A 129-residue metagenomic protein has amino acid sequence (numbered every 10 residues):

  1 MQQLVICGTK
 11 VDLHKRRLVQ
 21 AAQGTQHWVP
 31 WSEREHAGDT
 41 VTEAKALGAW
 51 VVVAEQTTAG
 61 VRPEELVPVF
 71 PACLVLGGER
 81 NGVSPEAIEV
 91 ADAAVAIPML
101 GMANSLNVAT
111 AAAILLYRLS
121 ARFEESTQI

Functional and structural regions predicted by a protein language model:
M1-I129: Post-transcriptional modification and biogenesis factors for structured RNAs of the translation apparatus
